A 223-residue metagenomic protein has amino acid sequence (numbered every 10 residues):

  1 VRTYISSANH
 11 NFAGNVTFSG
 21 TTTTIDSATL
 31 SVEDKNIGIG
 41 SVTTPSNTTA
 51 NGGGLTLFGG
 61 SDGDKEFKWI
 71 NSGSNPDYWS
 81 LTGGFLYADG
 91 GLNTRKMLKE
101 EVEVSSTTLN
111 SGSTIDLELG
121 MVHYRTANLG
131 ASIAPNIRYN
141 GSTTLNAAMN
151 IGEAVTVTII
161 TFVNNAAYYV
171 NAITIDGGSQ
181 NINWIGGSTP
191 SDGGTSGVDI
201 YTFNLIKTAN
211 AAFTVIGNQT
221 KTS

Functional and structural regions predicted by a protein language model:
V1-E118: Intrinsic low-complexity, repeat-rich intrinsically disordered segments enriched in small/flexible residues
T23, I37, M121, Y201 (+1 more regions): A broad, low-specificity signal marking well-ordered, structured residues that form hydrophobic/aromatic
P45-Y87, N128-S223: Acidic, glycine/polar-enriched metal-coordinating patches/loops that mediate binding to polyanionic ligands
N93-T94, H123, L205, Q219: Intrinsically disordered, low-complexity sequence elements enriched in Ser/Thr/Gly/Pro
S113, M121, E153-V155: Surface-exposed loop/turn positions
L119-T126: Short carbohydrate-recognition loop motifs
